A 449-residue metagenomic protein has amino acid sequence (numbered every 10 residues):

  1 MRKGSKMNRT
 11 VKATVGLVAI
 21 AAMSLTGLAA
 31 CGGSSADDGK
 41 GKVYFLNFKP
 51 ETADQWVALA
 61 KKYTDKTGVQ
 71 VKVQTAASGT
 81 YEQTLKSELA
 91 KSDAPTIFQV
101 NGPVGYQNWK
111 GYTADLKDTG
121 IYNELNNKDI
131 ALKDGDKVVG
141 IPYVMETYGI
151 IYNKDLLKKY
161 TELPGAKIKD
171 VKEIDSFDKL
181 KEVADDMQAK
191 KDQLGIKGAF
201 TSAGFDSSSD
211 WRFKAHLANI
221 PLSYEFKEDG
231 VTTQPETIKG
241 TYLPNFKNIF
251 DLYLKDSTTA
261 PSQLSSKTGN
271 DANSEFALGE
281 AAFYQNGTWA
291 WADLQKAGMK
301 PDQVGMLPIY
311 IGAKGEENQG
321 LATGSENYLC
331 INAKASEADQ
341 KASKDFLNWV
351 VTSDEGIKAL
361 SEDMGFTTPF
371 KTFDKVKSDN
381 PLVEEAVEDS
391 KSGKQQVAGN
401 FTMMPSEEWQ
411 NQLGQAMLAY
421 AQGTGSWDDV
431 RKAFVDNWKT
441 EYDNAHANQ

Functional and structural regions predicted by a protein language model:
R2-G4, N8-G105, D118-I121, E316 (+3 more regions): Conserved N-terminal structural module of periplasmic/extracytoplasmic solute-binding proteins
T75-T84, D175-K179, Q263-L278: Short helix-initiation/N-cap motifs at beta->coil->alpha
N101-K158, G305-L307: Hinge/lid segment of periplasmic solute-binding proteins
K117-I130, K169-E173, G204-S207, L222-N248 (+3 more regions): Short, solvent-exposed loop/beta-turn-alpha elements that line the ligand-binding surface or hinge of extracytoplasmic
K137-Y143, Y148, D178-Q234: Extracytoplasmic/periplasmic solute-binding protein
E182-D185, E228-S266: Glycine-centered hinge/linker elements that transmit conformational signals in sensory and ligand-binding systems
T258, A297-M364: Extracytoplasmic/periplasmic substrate-recognition and gating elements
T368-P369, K375-V376, K391-Q449: Conserved C-terminal helix/tail region of periplasmic/extracytoplasmic solute-binding proteins
